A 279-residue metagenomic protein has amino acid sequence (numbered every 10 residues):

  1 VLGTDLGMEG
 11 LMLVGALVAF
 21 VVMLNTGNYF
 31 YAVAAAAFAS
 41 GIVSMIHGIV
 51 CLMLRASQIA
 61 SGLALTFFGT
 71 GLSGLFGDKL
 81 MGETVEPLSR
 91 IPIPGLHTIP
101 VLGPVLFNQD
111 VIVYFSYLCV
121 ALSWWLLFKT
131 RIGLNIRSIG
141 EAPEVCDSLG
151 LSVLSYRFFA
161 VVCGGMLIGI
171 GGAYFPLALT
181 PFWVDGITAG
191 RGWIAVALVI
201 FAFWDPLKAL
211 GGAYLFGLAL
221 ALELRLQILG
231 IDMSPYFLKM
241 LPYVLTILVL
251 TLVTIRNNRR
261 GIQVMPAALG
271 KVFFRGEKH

Functional and structural regions predicted by a protein language model:
G10, F30-F38, A60, Y114-L118 (+3 more regions): Hydrophobic alpha-helical transmembrane segments
A16-F20, T70-G71, F115-L126, G164-G172 (+3 more regions): Hydrophobic core segments of alpha-helical transmembrane domains in multi-pass membrane transport and ion-translocation
G27-L72, F216, L220: Alpha-helical transmembrane segments within multi-pass membrane transporters and channels
Q58-A60, E86-I91, Q109-F115, R157 (+4 more regions): Loop-to-transmembrane alpha-helix initiation sites
G69-K129, I231-L238, V264-H279: Transmembrane helix-bundle core of multi-pass membrane transporters and related energy-transducing complexes
L106-W183, P206-G211: Helix-loop-helix "hairpin" substructures at the membrane interface of multi-pass membrane proteins
E141-S148, S152-S155, L226-H279: Cytosolic-side transmembrane-helix boundaries in multi-pass membrane proteins
L179-Y243: Transmembrane alpha-helical segments in multi-pass inner-membrane proteins
